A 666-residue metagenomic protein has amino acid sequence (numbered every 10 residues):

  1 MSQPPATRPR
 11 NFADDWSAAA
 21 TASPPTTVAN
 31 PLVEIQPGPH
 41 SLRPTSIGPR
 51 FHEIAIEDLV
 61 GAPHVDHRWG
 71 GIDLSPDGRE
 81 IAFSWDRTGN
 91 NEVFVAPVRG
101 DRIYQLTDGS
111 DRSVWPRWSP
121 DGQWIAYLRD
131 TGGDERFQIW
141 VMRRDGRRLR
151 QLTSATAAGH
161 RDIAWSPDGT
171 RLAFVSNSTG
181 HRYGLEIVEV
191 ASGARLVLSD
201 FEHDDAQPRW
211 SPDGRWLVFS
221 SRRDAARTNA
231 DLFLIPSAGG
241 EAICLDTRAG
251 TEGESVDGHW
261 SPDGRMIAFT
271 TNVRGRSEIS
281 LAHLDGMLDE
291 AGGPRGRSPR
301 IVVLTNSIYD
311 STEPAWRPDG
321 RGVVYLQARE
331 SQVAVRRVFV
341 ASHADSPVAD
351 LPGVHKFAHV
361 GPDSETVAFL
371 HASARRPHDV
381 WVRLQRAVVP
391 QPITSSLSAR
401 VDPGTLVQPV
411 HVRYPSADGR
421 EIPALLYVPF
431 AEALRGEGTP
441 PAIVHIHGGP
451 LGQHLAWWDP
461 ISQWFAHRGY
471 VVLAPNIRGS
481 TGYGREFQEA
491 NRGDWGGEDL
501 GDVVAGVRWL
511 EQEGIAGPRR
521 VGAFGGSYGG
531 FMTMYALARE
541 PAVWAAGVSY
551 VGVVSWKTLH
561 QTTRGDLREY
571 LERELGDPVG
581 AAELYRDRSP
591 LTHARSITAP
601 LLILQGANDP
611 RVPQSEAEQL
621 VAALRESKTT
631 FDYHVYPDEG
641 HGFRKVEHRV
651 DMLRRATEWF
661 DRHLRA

Functional and structural regions predicted by a protein language model:
Q3-S23, T27-V28, I35-R68, V95-R112 (+10 more regions): Multi-bladed beta-propeller domains
E57-E92: Beta-strand-rich domains and repeat architectures in extracellular enzymes and scaffolds, especially beta-propellers
P76-D77, P120-D121, P167-D168, P212-D213 (+3 more regions): Residue-level detector of Asp-centered blade-edge/turn motifs that repeat once per structural unit in beta-propeller
I81, G122-A126, G169-L172, G214-V218 (+3 more regions): Hydrophobic beta-strand positions that form the internal "hydrophobic ladder" of WD40/Gbeta-like beta-propeller blades
D86-N91, G132-F137, N177-Y183, D224-A230 (+3 more regions): Short, solvent-exposed loop/turn segments at conserved positions within beta-propeller repeat blades
S396-R519, G526-S527, V554, L559-E569: Cap/lid segment of the alpha/beta-hydrolase catalytic domain
P475-A666: Active-site-proximal cap/loop segments of hydrolase catalytic domains
